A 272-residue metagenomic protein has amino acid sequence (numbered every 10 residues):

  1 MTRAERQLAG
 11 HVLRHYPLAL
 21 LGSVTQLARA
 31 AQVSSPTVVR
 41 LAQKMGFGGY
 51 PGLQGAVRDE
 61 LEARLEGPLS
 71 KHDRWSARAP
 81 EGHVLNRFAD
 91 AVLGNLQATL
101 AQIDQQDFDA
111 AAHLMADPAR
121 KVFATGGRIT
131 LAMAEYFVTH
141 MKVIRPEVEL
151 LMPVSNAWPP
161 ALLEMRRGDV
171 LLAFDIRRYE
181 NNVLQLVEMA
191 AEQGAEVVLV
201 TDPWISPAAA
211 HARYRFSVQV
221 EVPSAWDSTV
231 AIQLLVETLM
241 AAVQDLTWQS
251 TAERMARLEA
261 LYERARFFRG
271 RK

Functional and structural regions predicted by a protein language model:
M1-G10, R14-L21, T25-D107: HTH-adjacent hinge/linker in prokaryotic transcriptional regulators
Q7, H11, R40, G52 (+9 more regions): Alpha-helical scaffold segments in soluble metabolic enzymes
I103-D117: Exposed, interaction-prone assembly regions rather than primary DNA-binding/catalytic cores
H113-L234, T238-L246: Glycine-rich phosphate-binding loops that contact phosphosugars or nucleotide phosphates
Q249-K272: A short, charged, Gly/Pro-tolerant segment at domain boundaries
